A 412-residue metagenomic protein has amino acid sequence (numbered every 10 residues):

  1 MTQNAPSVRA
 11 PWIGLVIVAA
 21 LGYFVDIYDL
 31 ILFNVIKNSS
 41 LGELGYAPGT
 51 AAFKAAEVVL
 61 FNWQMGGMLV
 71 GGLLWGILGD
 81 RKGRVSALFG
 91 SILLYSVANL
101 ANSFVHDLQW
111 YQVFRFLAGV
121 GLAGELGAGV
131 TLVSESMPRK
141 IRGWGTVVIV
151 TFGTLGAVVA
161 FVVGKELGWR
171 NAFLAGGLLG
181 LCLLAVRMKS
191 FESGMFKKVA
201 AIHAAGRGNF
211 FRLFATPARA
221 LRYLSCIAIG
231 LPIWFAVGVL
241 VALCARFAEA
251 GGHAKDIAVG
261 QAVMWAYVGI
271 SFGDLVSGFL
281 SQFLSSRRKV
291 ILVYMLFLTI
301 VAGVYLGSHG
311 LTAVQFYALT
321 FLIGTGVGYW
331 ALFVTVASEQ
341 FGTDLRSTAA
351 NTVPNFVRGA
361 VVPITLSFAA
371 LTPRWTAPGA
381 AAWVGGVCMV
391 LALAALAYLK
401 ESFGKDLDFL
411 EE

Functional and structural regions predicted by a protein language model:
N34, R219-S271, V361-T365: Extracytoplasmic gate region of multi-pass secondary transporters
I36-V70: Extracellular/periplasmic helix-loop-helix junction of adjacent transmembrane segments in MFS-like secondary
V70-H106: Conserved MFS/SLC helix-loop-helix module at the cytosolic interface between two early adjacent transmembrane helices
G72-G83, D274-S286: Helix-to-loop junctions at the C-terminal end of transmembrane segments in multipass secondary transporters
R81-S91, K140, F283-M295: Cytoplasmic membrane-interface "Motif A"-like loop-to-helix N-cap segments of 12-TM Major Facilitator Superfamily
G83, F104-W110, P138, S285 (+1 more regions): Helix-breaking motifs and short loop linkers at transmembrane-helix boundaries and internal kinks in secondary membrane
F114-T151: Cytoplasmic helix-loop-helix junction between adjacent transmembrane helices in 12-TM secondary transporters
I141-K165, L179, V353-T365: Glycine-rich segments within core transmembrane alpha-helices of 12-TM secondary carriers
